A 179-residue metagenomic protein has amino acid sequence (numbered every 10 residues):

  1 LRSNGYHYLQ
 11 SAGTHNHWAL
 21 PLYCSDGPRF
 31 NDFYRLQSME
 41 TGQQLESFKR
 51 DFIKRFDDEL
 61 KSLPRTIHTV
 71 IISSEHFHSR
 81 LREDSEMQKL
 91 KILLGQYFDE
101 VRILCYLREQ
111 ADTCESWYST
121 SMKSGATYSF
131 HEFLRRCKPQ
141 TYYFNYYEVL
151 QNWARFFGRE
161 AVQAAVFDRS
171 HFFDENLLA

Functional and structural regions predicted by a protein language model:
L1-V70, S74-H76: PAPS-dependent sulfotransferase catalytic core
R2-H7, T69, F77-A179: PAPS-dependent sulfotransferase catalytic domain
